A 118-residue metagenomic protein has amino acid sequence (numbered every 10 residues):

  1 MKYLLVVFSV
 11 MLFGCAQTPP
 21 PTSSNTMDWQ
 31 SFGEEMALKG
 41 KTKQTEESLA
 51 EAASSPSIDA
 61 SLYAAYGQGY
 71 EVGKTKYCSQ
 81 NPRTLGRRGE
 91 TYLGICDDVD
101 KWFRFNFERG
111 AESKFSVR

Functional and structural regions predicted by a protein language model:
M1-L4: Positively charged n-region of N-terminal signal peptides that target proteins for export
M11-G14: C-terminal motif of bacterial Sec signal peptides marking the signal peptidase cleavage site
A16-R118: Intrinsic-disorder/low-complexity detector
